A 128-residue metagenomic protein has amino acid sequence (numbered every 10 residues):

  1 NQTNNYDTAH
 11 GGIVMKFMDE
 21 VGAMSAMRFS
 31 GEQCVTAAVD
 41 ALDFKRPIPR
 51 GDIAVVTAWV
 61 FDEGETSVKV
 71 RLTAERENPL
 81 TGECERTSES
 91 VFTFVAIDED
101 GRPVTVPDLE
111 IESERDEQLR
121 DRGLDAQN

Functional and structural regions predicted by a protein language model:
N1-Q2, V39, D43, R76-N78: Short, well-ordered turn and helix-capping elements at secondary-structure junctions
N1-V35, I97-N128: Hot-dog-fold acyl-thioester-processing enzymes
T3, V14, A41, E89-V91: Generic intrinsically disordered, low-complexity segments enriched for polar/acidic and small residues
A23-V56, F61-E63, S67-V68, E85-S88: Hydrophobic beta-strand-centered segment that forms part of the acyl-chain substrate-binding groove
R50, F61-N128: HotDog/MaoC-like acyl-thioester-processing domains
